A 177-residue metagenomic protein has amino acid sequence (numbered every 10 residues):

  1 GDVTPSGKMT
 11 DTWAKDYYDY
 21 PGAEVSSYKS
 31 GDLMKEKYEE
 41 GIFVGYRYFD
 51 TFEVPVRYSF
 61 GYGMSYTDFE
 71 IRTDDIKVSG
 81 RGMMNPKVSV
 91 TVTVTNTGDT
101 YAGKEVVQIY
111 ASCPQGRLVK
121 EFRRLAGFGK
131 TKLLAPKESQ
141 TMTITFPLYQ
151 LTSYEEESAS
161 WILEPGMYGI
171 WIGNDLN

Functional and structural regions predicted by a protein language model:
G1-K104, Y110-S112, P136, I162-D175: Secreted, periplasmic, or luminal enzymes acting at the cell surface/secretory milieu
D16-G22, F128-T131, I144-F146, N177: Low-complexity, flexible helical/coil segments
Y17, Q108-L118, R124-A126: Active/binding-pocket-proximal capping segment
Y101-I109, E121, Y154-E157: Short, hydrophobic/aromatic beta-strand segments
R117, T143-T145, Y149-L151, I162-L176: C-terminal, active-site-flanking charged/polar segments
R117-E156: Intrinsically disordered, low-complexity Pro/Gly/Ser/Thr-rich segments with frequent PxxP/GP/PP motifs and embedded
